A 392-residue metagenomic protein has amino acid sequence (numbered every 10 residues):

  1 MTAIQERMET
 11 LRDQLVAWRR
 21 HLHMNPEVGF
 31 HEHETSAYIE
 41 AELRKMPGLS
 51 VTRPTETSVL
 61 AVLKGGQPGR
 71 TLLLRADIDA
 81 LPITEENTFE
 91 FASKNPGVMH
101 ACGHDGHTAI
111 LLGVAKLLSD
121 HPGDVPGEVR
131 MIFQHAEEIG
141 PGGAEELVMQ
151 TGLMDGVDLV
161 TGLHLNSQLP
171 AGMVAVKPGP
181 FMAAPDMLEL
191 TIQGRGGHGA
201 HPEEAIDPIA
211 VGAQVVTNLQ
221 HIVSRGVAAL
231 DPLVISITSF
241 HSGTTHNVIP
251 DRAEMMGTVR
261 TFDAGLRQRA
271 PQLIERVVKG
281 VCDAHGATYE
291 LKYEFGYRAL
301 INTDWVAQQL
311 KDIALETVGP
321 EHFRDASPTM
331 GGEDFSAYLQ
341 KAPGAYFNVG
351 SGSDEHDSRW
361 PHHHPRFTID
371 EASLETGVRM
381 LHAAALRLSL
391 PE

Functional and structural regions predicted by a protein language model:
T2-H100, D105, A109-G127: Acidic/His- and Gly-rich active-site-bordering loop/insert found across diverse amide/peptide-bond hydrolases
H21-N25, H100, H104-H107, H164 (+2 more regions): Histidine-centered active-site/metal-ligand motif
L22, A61, L74, H104 (+8 more regions): Divalent metal-coordination and catalytic microenvironments
E27, D77-D79, A136-E138, N166 (+2 more regions): Active-site beta-loop-alpha junctions enriched in small/polar residues
T52, R130-I132, E290: A structural signal for isolated positions on well-ordered beta-strands in alpha/beta enzyme cores
L81-I83, N87-M99, D105-G106, L112 (+2 more regions): Histidine/acidic-residue-rich, glycine-tolerant segments that coordinate divalent metal ions
I209-E392: Metal-dependent amide/peptide-bond hydrolase catalytic core, centered on the "pita-bread" metallohydrolase fold
